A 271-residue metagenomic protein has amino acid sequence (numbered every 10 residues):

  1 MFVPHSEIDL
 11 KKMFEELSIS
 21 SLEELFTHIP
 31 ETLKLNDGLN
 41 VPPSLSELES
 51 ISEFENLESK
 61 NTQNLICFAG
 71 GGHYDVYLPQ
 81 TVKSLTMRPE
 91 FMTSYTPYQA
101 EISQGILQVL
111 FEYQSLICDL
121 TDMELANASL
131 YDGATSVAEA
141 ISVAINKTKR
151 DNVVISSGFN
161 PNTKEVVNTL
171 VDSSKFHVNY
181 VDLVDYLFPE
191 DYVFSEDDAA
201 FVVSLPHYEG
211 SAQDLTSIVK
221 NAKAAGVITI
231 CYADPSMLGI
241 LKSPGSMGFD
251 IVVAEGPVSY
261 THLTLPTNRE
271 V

Functional and structural regions predicted by a protein language model:
L35-F111: N-terminal entrance/gating region of PLP-dependent enzymes' catalytic architecture
Q99-I102, C118-A138: Short loop-beta-helix segment that forms the pyridoxal 5′-phosphate
L130, S136-K147, N152-E165: Glycine- and Gly-Pro-enriched alpha-helical subdomains that act as flexible, kink-prone "lid/hinge" or packing modules
Y131, I155-S211, S217: PLP-dependent aminotransferase-class I/II
P206-A225, S236-S243: Active-site core of PLP-dependent enzymes with the aminotransferase class I/II
M237-Y260: Flexible glycine/proline-rich, aromatic-decorated loop/lid segments
T261-T267: Conserved small/polar residues in nucleotide/adenosyl-binding loops
